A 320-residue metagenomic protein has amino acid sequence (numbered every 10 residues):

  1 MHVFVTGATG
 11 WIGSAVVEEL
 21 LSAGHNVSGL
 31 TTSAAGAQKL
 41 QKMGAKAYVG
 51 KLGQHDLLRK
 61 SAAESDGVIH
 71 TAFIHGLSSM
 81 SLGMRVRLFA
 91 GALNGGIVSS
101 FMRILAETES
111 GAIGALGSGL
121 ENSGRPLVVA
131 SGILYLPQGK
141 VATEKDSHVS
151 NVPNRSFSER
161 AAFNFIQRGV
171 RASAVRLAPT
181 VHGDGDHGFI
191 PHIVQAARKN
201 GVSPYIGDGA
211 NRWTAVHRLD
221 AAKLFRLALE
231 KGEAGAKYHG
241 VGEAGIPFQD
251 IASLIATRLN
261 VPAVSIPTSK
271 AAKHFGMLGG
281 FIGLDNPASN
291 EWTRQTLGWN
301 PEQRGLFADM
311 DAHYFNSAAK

Functional and structural regions predicted by a protein language model:
V3-H25: N-terminal Rossmann NAD(P)H-binding glycine-rich loop of SDR-like oxidoreductase domains
G29-G111, S118: NAD(P)H-binding glycine-rich loop region in Rossmannoid oxidoreductase-like domains and their noncatalytic homologs
S156, H182-P191, K199-N200, L227-Y238 (+2 more regions): Glycine/proline-rich active-site loop of Rossmann-fold NAD(P)-dependent oxidoreductases
R160-D184: Conserved beta-loop-beta element that borders a ligand/cofactor-binding pocket
G185-V194, I206-L229, A236: Substrate-positioning beta->alpha
A222-L278, A318: Mid/C-terminal beta-alpha module of Rossmann-like enzyme folds, strongest in SDR-family dehydrogenases/epimerases
K273-N300: Conserved C-terminal active-site "lid" loop/helix of NAD(P)H-dependent oxidoreductases that clamps the redox cofactor
R304-K320: Amphipathic terminal alpha-helices
